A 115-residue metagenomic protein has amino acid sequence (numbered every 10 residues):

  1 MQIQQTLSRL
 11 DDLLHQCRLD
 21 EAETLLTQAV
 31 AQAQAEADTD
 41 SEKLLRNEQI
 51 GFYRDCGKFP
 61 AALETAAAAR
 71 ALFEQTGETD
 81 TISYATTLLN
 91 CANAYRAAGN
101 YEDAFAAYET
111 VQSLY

Functional and structural regions predicted by a protein language model:
Q4, L44, S83-T86: Residue register of alpha-helical TPR repeats
V30-A31, A68-Q75, E109-Y115: Amphipathic alpha-helical segments of tetratricopeptide repeats
